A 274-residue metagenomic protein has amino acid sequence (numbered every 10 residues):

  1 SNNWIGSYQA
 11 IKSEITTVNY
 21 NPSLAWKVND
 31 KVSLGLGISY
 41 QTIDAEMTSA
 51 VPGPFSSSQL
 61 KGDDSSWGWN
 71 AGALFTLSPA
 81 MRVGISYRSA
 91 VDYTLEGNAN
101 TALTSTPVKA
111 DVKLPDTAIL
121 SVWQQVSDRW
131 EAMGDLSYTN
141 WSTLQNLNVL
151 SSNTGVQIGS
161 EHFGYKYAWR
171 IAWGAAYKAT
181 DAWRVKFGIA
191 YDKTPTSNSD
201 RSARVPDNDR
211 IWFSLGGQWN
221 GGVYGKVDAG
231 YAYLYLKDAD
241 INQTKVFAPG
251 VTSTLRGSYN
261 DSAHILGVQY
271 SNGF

Functional and structural regions predicted by a protein language model:
S1-F274: Outer-membrane beta-barrel porins/channels
